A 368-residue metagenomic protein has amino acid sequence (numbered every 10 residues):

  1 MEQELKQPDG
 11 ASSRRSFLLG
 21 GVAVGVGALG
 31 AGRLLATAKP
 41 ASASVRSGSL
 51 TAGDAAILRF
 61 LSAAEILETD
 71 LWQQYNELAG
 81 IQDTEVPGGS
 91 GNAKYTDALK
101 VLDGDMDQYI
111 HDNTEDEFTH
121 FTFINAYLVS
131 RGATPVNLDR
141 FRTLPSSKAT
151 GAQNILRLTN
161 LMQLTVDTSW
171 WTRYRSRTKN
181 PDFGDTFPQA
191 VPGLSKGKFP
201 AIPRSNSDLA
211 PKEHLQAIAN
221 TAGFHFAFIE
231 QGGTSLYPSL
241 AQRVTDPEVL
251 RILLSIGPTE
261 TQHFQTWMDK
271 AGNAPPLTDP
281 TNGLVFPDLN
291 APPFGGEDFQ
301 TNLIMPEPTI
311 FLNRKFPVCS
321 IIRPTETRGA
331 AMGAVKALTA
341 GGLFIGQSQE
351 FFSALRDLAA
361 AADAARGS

Functional and structural regions predicted by a protein language model:
E2-P8, L19-V26, L34-S368: All-alpha RGS (Regulator of G-protein Signaling) helical domain and cognate RGS-like helical scaffolds
G10-R15: Twin-arginine (Tat) signal peptide motif
